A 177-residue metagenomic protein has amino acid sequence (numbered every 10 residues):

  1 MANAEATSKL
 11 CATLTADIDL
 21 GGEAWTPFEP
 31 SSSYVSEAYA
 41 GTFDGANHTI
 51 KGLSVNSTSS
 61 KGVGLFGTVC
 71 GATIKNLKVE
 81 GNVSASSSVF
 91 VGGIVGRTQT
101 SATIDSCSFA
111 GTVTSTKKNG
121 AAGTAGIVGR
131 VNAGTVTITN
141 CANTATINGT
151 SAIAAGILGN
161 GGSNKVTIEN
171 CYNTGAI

Functional and structural regions predicted by a protein language model:
M1-I177: Surface-exposed repetitive/solenoidal architectures
